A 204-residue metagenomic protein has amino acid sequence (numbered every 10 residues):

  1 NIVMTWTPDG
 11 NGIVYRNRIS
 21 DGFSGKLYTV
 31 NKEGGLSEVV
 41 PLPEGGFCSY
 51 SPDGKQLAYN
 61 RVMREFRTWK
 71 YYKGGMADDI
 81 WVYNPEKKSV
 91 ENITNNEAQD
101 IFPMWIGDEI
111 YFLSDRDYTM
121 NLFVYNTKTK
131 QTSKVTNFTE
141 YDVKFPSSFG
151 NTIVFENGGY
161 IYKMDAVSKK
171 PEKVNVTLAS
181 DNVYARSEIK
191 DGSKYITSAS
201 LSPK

Functional and structural regions predicted by a protein language model:
N1-K32, L36-F47, K55-D79, P85-I101 (+6 more regions): A flexible loop/linker signature enriched in serine peptidases of the S9 family
G150-T152, T197: Gly/Ser/Thr/Pro-enriched helix-cap/hinge segments flanking short amphipathic alpha-helices
E172-V174: Short hydrophobic/aromatic-enriched beta-strand-loop microsegments
I196-K204: Conserved, compact domain cores that house catalytic/ligand-binding motifs in diverse enzymes and effector modules
